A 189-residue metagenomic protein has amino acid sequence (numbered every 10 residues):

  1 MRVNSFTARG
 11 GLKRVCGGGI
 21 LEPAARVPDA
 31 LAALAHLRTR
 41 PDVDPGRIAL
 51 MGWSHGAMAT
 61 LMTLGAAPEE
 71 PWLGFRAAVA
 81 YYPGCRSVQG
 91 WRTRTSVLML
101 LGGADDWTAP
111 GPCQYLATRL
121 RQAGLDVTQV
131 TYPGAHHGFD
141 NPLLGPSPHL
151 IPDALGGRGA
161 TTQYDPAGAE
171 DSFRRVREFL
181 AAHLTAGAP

Functional and structural regions predicted by a protein language model:
M1-D42, L143-T162: Serine-hydrolase catalytic machinery in alpha/beta-hydrolase-like enzymes
V3-A8, P83, Y132-G134: Active-site loop/turn elements of alpha/beta-hydrolase fold enzymes, especially the short glycine-/histidine-rich
A8-G11, R86, G138: Active-site loop signature of alpha/beta-hydrolase-fold enzymes
E22-R94: Primarily recognizes the serine-hydrolase "nucleophile elbow" in alpha/beta-hydrolase and SGNH/GDSL folds
T95, A109-R119, L144: Short alpha-helix in the alpha/beta-hydrolase fold that links the catalytic acid
M99-L101: Short beta-strand/loop motif that positions the catalytic acidic residue of the alpha/beta-hydrolase fold
A104-T108, H137-G138: Acidic catalytic loop of the alpha/beta-hydrolase fold
D126-P189: C-terminal catalytic histidine-bearing segment of alpha/beta-hydrolase fold enzymes
